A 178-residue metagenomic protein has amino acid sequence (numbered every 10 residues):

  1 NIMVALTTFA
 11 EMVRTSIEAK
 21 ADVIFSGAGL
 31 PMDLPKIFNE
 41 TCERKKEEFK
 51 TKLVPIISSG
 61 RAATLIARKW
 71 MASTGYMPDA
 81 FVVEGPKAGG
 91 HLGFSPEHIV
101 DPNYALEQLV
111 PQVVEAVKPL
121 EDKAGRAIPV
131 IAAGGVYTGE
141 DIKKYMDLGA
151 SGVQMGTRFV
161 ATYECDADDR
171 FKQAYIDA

Functional and structural regions predicted by a protein language model:
N1-K123: Active-site entrance/lid segments in N-terminal catalytic domains of soluble metabolic enzymes
M3, A132-A133: Residue-level marker of alpha-helix boundaries and capping positions
L30-P31, V136-T138: Gly/Ser/Thr-rich loops at beta-strand to alpha-helix junctions that form or flank small-molecule/cofactor-binding
A88-I131, Y137-A178: Conserved active-site-proximal phosphate/metal-binding subdomains
